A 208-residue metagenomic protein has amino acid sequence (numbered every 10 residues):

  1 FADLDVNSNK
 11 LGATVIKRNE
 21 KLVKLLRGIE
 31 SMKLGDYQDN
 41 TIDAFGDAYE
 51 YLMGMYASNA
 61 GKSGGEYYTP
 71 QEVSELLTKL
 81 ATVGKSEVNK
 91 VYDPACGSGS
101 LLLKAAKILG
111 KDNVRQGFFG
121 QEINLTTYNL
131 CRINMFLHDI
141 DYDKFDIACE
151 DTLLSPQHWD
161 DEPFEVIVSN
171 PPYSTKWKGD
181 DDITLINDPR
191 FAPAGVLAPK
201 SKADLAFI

Functional and structural regions predicted by a protein language model:
F1-S86, D143-S155: Non-catalytic, mostly N-terminal accessory regions of nucleic-acid modification and defense proteins
A13-V15, N40-D43, M55-A57, K111-V114 (+2 more regions): Generic detector of short, locally flexible boundary/turn motifs and exposed helical patches
N19, D161, S201-L205: Short, solvent-exposed loop/helix junctions and linker helices that flank or host conserved functional motifs
S58-S63, V114-F118, F191-V196: Glycine- and acidic
S63-S169, S174-K176, D181-L185: Conserved S-adenosyl-L-methionine
S174-A206: Mobile active-site "lid"/loop adjacent to the S-adenosyl-L-methionine
